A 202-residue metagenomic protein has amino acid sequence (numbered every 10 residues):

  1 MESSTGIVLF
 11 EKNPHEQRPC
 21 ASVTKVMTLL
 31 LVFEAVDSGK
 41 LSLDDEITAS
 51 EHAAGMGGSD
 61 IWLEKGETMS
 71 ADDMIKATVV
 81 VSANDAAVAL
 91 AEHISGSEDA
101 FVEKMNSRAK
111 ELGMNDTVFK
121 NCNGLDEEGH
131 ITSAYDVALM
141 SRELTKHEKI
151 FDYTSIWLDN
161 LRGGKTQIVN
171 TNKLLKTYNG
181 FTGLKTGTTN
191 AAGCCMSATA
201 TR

Functional and structural regions predicted by a protein language model:
M1-Y135, L144-T145: Active-site-adjacent loops and short helices of periplasmic peptidoglycan-processing enzymes
S97-R202: Penicillin-recognizing serine hydrolase domain
